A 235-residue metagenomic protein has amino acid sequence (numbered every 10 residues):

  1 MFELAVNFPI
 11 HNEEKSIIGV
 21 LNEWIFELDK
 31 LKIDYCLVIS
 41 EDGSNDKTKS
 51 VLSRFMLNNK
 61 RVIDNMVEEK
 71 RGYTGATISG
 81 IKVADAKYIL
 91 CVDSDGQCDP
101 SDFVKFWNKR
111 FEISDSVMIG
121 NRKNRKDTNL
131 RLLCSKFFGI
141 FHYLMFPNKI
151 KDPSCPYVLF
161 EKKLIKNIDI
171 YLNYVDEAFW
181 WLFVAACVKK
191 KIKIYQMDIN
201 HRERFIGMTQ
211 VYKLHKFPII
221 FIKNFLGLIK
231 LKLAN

Functional and structural regions predicted by a protein language model:
E3-A5, C36, L182: Cell-envelope/extracellular polymer assembly enzymes that use nucleotide-activated donors
A5-F8, V38-I39, M66: Short hydrophobic beta-strand elements that form part of the catalytic alpha/beta core underpinning NDP-sugar/donor
E13-L28: Short, well-formed alpha-helical segments that are part of the catalytic scaffolds of diverse glycosyltransferases
E13-S16, S44, Y73: Donor nucleotide-sugar binding loop of glycosyltransferases
Y35, K49-V83: Conserved donor nucleotide-binding strand/loop of the catalytic core
E41-S50, G96: A conserved acidic beta->alpha catalytic loop
E68-V83, Y88-C91, P100-E177, R204-F225: Acceptor/aglycone-binding surface of glycosyltransferases and processive sugar-polymer synthases
V175, V184-R202: Catalytic donor-sugar/metal-binding loop of nucleotide-sugar-dependent glycosyltransferases
